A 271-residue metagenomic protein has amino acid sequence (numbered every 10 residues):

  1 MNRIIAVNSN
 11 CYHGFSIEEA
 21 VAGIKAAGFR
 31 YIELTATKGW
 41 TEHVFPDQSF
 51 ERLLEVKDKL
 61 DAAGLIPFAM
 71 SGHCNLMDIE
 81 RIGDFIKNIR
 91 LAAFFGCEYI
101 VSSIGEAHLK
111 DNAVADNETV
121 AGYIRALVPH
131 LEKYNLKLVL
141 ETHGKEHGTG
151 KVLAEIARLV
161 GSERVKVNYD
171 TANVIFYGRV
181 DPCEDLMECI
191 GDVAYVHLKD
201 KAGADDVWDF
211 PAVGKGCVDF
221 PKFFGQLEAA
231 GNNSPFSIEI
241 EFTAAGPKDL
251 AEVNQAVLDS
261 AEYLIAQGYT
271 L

Functional and structural regions predicted by a protein language model:
M1-A6, I66-H73, A107: N-terminal small/glycine-rich loop or linker at the start of catalytic domains across soluble metabolic enzymes
M1-S9, H13-Y31, D61-G64, G96 (+2 more regions): Histidine-acidic metal/acid-base catalytic patches
C11-H13, A36-K38, H73-L76, I104-H108 (+4 more regions): Active-site-proximal loop/turn and secondary-structure-junction residues that shape catalytic pockets, frequently
E18-E19, Y31, L54, K59-A62 (+2 more regions): Active-site acidic/histidine proton-transfer and metal-coordination neighborhood in alpha/beta enzyme cores
R30-T41: A short beta-strand-loop structural module common to alpha/beta enzyme folds
G39-K57, D61-P67, G122: Active-site anion-binding loops
V44-R52, E80-K87, N112-G122, G144 (+4 more regions): Alpha-helix N-cap and loop-to-helix initiation/capping positions
